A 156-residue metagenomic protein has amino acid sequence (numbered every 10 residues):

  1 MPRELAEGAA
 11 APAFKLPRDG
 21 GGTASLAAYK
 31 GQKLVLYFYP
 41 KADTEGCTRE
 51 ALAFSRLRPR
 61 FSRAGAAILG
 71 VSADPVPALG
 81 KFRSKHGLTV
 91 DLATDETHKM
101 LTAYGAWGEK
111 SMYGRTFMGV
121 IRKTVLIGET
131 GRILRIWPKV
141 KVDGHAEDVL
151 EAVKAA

Functional and structural regions predicted by a protein language model:
M1-A156: Chalcogenol-based redox active-site neighborhoods
